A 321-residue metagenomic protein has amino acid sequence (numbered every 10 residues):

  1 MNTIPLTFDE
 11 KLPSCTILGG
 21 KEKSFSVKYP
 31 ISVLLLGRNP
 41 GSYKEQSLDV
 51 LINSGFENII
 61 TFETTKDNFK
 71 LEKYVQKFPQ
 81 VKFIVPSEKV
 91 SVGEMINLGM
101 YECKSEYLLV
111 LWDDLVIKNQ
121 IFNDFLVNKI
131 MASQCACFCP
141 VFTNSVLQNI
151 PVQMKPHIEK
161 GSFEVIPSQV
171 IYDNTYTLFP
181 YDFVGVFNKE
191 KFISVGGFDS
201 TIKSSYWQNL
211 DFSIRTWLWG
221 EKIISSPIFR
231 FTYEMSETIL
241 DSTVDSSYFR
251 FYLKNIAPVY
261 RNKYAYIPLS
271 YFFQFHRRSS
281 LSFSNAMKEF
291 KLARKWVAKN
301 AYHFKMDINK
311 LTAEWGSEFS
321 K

Functional and structural regions predicted by a protein language model:
M1-D49: N-proximal low-complexity "stem/linker" segments adjacent to membrane-targeting elements
D49-V85: Acidic donor-binding segment of Leloir-type glycosyltransferases
P86-C103: Glycine-rich, basic loop-to-helix element that forms the pyrophosphate-binding segment of sugar-nucleotide handling
E106-V116: Short beta-strand-to-loop acidic/aromatic patch adjacent to the donor-nucleotide binding site
Q120-M154: Conserved donor NDP-sugar-binding/catalytic core segment of glycosyltransferases
H157-L178: Short, flexible, basic/aromatic active-site loop/helix in glycosyltransferases
F179-F187, K191-G196, I202-F229: A short, conserved alpha-helix in the catalytic core of glycosyltransferases
I223-S320: Active-site-adjacent helix/loop segment of glycosyltransferases that harbors family-specific signature motifs
